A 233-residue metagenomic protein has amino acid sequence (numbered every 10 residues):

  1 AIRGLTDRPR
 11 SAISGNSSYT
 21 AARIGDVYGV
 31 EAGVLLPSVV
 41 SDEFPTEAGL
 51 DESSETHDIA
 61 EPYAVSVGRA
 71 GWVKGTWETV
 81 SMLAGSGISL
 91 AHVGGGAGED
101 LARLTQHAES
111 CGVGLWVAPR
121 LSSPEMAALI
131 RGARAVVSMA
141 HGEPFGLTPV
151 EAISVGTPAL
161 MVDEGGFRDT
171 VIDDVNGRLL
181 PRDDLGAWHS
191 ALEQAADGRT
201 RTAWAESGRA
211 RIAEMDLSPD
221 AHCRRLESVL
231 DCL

Functional and structural regions predicted by a protein language model:
A1-I13, T20-A22: Membrane-proximal helix-turn-helix segments that form the acceptor-binding/catalytic region of lipid-linked
P62, R69-G85, E99-D100: A conserved mid-protein helix/loop that constitutes part of the nucleotide-sugar donor-binding site
V67, I88-L104, P119: Glycosyltransferase donor-sugar binding loop
A102-P124: Nucleotide-activated donor-binding/catalytic signature segment of Leloir-type glycosyltransferases, i.e., the conserved
H141: Aromatic "clamp/platform" in nucleotide-sugar-dependent glycosyltransferases that forms part of the donor/acceptor
P158-V162: Short hydrophobic beta-strand element within catalytic cores of glycosyltransferases and related nucleotide-activated
D173-D174, R178-G186, E193-R199: Conserved acidic donor-binding segment of nucleotide-sugar-dependent glycosyltransferases
A187, R199-L230: A charged, aromatic-enriched C-terminal amphipathic alpha-helix characteristic of glycosyltransferases across folds
